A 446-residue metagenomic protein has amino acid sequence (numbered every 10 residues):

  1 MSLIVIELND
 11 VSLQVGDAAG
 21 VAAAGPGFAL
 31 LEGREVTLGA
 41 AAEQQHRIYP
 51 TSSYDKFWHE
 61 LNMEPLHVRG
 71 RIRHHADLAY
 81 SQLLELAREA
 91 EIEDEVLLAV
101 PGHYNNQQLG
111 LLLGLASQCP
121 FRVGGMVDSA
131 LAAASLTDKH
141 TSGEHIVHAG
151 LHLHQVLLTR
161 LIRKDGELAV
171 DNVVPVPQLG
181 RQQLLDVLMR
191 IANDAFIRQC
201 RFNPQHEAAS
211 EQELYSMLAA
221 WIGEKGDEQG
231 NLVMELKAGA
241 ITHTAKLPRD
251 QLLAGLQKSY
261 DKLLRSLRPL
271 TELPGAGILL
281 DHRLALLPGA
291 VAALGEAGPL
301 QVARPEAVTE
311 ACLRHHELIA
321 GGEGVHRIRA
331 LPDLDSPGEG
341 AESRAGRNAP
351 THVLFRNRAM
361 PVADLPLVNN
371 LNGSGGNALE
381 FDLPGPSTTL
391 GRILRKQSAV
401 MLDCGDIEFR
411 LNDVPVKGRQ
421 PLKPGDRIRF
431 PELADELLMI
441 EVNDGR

Functional and structural regions predicted by a protein language model:
M1-E32, T137-D171, L188, L218 (+1 more regions): Gly/Thr-rich phosphate-binding beta-strand-loop-beta motif of the actin/hexokinase/Hsp70
E7-D10, V100-H103, A149-H152, L279-A285 (+1 more regions): Structural motif
V11-A99: Conserved phosphate-binding loops in N-terminal lobes of ATP-dependent enzymes of the actin/Hsp70/sugar-kinase
H75-S142, R163-D165: Active-site neighborhood for divalent-cation/phosphate handling
L83-V96, R198-E207, Y260-I278: Phosphate/pyrophosphate-binding loops at sites that engage ATP/ADP/AMP, CoA/4′-phosphopantetheine, polyphosphate
R163-L247, H282-L287: Phosphate-binding glycine-rich/basic clefts of nucleotide- and phosphate-handling proteins, predominantly
G223-P350, R356-R358, D364-P366, N370-T389: Helical "lid/coupling" subdomains associated with nucleotide-phosphate turnover
S387-T389, L394-S398, C404-D406, R410-R446: C-terminal boundary/linker segments immediately following FHA domains
